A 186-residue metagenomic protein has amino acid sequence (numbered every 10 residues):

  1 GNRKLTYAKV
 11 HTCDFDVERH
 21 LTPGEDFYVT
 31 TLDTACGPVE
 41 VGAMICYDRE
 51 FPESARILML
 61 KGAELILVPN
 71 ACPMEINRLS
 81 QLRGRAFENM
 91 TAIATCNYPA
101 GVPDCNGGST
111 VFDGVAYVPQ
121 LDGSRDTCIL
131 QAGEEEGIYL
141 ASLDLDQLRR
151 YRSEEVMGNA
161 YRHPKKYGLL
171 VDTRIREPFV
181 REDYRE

Functional and structural regions predicted by a protein language model:
G1, L5-Y7, C128-G133: Short hydrophobic alpha-helix segments
N2-K61, N70, N77-G84, T91 (+1 more regions): Active-site catalytic loop in hydrolytic enzyme cores
D14, H20-G24, V29, L58-A63 (+8 more regions): General N-terminal targeting signals
R49-Y139: CN hydrolase (nitrilase-like) catalytic-core segments centered on the catalytic cysteine and neighboring Lys/Glu
P99-E186: C-terminal beta-strand edge segments of enzyme domains
